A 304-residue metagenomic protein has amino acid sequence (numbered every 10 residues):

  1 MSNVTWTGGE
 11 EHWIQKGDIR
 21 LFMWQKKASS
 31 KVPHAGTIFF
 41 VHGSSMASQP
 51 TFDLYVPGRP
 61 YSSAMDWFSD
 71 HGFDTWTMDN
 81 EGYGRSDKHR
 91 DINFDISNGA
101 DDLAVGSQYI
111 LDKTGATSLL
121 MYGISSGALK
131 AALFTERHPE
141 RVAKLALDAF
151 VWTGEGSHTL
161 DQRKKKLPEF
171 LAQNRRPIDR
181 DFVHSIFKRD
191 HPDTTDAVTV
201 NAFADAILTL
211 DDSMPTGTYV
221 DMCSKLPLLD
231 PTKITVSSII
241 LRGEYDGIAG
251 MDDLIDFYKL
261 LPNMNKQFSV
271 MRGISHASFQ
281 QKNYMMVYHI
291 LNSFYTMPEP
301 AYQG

Functional and structural regions predicted by a protein language model:
M1-V32: N-terminal cap/lid segment of alpha/beta-hydrolase-fold proteins
S30-F73: Short, surface-exposed "cap/lid" segments of acyl-processing enzymes
Q49-P50, W76-F94, H276: Glycine-rich "HGGG/HGxG" loop immediately N-terminal to the catalytic nucleophile of the alpha/beta-hydrolase
A100-S118: Conserved acidic catalytic loop of the alpha/beta-hydrolase fold
T117-Y122, S126-T153: Conserved hydrolase catalytic core segment
L160-L241: Alpha/beta-hydrolase
G247-D253: Conserved alpha/beta-hydrolase "acid-adjacent" motif
I274-M285: Catalytic histidine-centered segment of alpha/beta-hydrolase-like enzymes
